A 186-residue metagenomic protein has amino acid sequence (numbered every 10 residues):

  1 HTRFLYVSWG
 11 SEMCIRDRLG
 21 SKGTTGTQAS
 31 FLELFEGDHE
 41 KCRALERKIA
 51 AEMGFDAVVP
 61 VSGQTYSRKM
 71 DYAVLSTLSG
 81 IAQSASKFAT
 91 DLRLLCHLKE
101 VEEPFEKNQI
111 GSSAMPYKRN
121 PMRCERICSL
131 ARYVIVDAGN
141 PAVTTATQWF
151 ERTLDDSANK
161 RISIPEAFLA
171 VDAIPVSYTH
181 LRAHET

Functional and structural regions predicted by a protein language model:
H1-I15, H180-H184: Single conserved hydrophobic/aromatic residue that forms the stacking wall/gate of nucleotide- or nucleobase-binding
T2-R3, P116, T153: Generic anion/oxyanion-binding catalytic loop in active/binding sites
S11-E12, R16-T147, L169: Internal glycine-rich alpha/beta core junctions
Y133-R182: Long, amphipathic alpha-helical stalk/connector segments used for oligomerization, subunit docking, or mechanical
